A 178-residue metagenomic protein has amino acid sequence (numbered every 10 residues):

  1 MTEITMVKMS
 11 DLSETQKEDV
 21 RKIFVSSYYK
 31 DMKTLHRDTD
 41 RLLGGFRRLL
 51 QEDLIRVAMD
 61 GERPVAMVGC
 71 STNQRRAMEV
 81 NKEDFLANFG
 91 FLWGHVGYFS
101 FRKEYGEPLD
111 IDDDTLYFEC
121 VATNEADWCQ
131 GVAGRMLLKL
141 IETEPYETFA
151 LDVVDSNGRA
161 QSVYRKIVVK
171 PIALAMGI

Functional and structural regions predicted by a protein language model:
M1-E18, S26: Conserved N-terminal entry element of GNAT/NAT acetyltransferase domains
K33-I55, G69-R75, G106-E107: Active-site rim helix/loop that mediates acceptor-substrate recognition in acyltransferases
V57, R63-T72, Y117, A122: Conserved beta-strand in the GNAT
Q74-L116, C120: Conserved acyl-donor/pantetheine-binding loop and adjacent beta-alpha core of acyl/acetyltransferases and related
D114-L116, T143-S156: Conserved GNAT acetyl-CoA-binding A-motif
E119-W128, L151-Q161, G177-I178: Conserved beta-strand-loop-alpha-helix junction that forms the acyl-donor binding cleft
T123, C129-E142, K166: Conserved acetyl-CoA-binding loop-helix of GNAT-fold acetyltransferases
G134-R135, S156-A175: Conserved active-site alpha-helix within GNAT-family acetyltransferase domains
